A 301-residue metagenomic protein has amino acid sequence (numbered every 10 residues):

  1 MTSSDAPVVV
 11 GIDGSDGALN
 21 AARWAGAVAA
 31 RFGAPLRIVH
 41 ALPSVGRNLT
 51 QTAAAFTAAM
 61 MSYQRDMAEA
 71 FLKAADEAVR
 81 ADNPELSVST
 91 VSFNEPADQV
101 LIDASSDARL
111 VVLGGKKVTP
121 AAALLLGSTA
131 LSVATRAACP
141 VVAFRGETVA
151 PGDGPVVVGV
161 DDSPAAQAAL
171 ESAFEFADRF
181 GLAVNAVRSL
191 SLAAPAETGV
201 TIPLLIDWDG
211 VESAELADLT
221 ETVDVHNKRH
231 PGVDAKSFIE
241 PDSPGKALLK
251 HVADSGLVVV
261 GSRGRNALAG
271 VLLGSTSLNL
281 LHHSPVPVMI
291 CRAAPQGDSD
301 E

Functional and structural regions predicted by a protein language model:
M1-S4, G17, A59-S62, E77-V111 (+3 more regions): Structural beta-alpha unit
T2-A58, G154-I206, N227-H230, D234-A235 (+1 more regions): Small/aliphatic-rich secondary-structure junction motif
G33-P35, L86, C139, L182-A183 (+1 more regions): Short glycine/serine/threonine/alanine-rich loop segments
R37-V39, S89-F93, V142, N185-V187 (+2 more regions): General small-molecule cofactor/ligand-binding pocket signal
T57-A70, L205-E215: A short acidic, glycine-rich active-site loop that binds or catalyzes chemistry on phosphate/adenosine moieties
V112-G115, V141-G146, V288-R292: Short beta-strand elements of ligand-binding domains
L113-S132, D153, L257-H283: Glycine-rich, Arg-bearing micro-motifs that act as flexible, cationic patches
A130-T148: Short, structured interface segments
